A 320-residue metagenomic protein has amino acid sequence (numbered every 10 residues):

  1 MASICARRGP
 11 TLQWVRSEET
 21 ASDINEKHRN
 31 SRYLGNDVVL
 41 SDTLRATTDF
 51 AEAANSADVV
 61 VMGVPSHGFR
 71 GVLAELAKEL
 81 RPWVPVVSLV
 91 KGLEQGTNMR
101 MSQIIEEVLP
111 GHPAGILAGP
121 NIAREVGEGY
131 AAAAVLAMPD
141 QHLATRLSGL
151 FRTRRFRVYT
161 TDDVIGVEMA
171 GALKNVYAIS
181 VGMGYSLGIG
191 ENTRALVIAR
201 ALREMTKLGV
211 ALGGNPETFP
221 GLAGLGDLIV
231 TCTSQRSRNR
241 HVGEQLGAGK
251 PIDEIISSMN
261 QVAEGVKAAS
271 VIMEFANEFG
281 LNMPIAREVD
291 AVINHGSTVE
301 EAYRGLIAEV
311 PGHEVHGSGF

Functional and structural regions predicted by a protein language model:
M1-D37, R45-T48, E75: NAD(P)+-binding Rossmann beta1-loop-alpha1 motif at the extreme N-terminus of oxidoreductases
E18, T47, G63-S66, R70 (+17 more regions): Electropositive phosphate-/nucleotide-binding environments in soluble metabolic enzymes
D37-R45, P110-H112, R154-F156, L281: A short helix-to-beta-strand connector/capping loop
L40, T47-A131, L147: Rossmann-like NAD(P)(H) cofactor-binding subdomain of soluble oxidoreductases
G68, E79, I104-H112, Y130-I179 (+1 more regions): Internal alpha-helical scaffold of NAD(P)-dependent oxidoreductase catalytic cores
S88, P113-A118, V158-D162, P220 (+1 more regions): General beta-strand structural signal in soluble alpha/beta enzymes
V181-Y185, V210-P220, G224, L228-F320: NAD(P)-dependent Rossmann-like dehydrogenase/reductase catalytic/cofactor-binding core
